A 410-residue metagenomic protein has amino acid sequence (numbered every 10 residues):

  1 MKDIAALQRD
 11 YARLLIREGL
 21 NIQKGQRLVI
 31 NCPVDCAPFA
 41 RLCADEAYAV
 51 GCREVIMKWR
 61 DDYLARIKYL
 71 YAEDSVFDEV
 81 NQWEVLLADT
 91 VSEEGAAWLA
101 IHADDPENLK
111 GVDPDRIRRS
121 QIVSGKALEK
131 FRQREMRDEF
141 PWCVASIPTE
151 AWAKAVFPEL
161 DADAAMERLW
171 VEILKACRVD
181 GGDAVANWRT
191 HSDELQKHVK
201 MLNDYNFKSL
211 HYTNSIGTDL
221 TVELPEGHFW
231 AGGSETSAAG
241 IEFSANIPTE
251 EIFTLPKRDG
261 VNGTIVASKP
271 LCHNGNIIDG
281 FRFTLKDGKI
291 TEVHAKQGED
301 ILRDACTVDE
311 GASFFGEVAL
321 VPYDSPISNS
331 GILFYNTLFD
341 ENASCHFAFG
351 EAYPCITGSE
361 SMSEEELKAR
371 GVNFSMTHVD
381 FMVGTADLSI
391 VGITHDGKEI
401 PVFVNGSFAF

Functional and structural regions predicted by a protein language model:
M1-N262, K398, F408-F410: Active-site bordering "gate/hinge" segments that shape substrate access to catalytic or cofactor-binding pockets
G111, A155-F157, I277, A305 (+3 more regions): Short conserved micro-motifs at the rims of enzyme active sites and ligand-binding pockets
S209-Y212, F281-T284, T291, A386-T394: Short polybasic amphipathic segments
E223, V293-H294, F403: Short linear motifs in exposed loops
I252-E310: Long, well-ordered mid-to-C-terminal structural blocks that present hydrophobic/aromatic surfaces
R258-D259, N274-I277, T284-L285, D309-S313 (+3 more regions): A structural signal for short secondary-structure junctions
E292-S361: Dual-mode signal for accessory low-complexity, basic/Gly-rich regions
E366-F410: Extended hydrophobic packing segments that form well-structured cores
